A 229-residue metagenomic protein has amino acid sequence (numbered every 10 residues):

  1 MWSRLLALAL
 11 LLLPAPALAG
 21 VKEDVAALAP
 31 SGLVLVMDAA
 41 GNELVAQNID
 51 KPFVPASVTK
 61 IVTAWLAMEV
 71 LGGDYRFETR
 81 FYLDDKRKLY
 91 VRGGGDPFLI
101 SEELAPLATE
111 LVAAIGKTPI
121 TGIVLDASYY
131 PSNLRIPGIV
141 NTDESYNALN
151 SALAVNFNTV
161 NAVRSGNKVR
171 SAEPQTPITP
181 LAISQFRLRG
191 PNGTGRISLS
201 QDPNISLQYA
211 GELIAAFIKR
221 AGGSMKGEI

Functional and structural regions predicted by a protein language model:
L6-P14: Bacterial N-terminal signal peptides
L13, A17-P55, L71-F77, E110-P119: Beta-lactamase-like hydrolase cores
V21-E23, E69-I229: Conserved serine DD-peptidase/penicillin-binding transpeptidase domain and beta-lactam-recognizing active-site
G41-L44, N48, V58, Y130 (+2 more regions): Residue-level signal for well-ordered alpha-helical segments
F53-A67: Active/ligand-binding-proximal structured segments within catalytic/core domains that scaffold catalytic residues
